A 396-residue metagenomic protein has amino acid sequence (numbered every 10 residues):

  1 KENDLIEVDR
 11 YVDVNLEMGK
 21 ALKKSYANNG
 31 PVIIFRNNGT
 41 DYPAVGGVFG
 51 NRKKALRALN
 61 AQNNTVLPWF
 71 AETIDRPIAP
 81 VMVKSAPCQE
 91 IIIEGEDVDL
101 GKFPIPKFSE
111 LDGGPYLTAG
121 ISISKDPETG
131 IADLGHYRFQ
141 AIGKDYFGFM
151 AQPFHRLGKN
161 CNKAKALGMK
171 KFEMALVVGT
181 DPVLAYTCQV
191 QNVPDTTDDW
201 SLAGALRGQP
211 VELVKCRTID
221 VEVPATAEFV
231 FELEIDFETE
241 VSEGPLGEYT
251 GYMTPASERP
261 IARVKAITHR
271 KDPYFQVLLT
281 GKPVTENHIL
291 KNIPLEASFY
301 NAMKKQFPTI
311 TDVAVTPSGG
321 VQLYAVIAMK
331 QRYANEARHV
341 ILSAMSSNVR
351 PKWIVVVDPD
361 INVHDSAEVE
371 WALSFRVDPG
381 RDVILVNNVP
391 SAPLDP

Functional and structural regions predicted by a protein language model:
K1-P396: Extended, highly charged
